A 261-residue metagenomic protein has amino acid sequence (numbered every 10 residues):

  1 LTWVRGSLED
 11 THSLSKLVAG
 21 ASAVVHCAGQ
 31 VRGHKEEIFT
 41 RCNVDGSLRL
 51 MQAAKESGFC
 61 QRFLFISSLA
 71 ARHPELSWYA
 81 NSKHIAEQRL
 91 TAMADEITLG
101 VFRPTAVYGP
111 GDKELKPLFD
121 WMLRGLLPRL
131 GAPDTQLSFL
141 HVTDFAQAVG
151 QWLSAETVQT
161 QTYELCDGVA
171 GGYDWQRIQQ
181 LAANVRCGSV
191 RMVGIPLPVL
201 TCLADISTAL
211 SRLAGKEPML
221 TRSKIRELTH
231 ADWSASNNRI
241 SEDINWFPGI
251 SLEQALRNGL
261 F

Functional and structural regions predicted by a protein language model:
L1, R5-D45, A53-E56, A70-H73: NAD(P)H-binding glycine-rich loop region in Rossmannoid oxidoreductase-like domains and their noncatalytic homologs
H26, D45-H84, G100: Conserved Rossmann-fold NAD(P)-dependent oxidoreductase catalytic core, especially the SDR/UDP-sugar
T40-V44, L76-E87, Y108, D112 (+3 more regions): Short-chain dehydrogenase/reductase
S47-L48, H84-T91, Q147: Conserved active-site helix of classical SDR/Rossmann-fold NAD(P)-dependent CH-OH oxidoreductases
R49, K113-P117, G131-S154, T160-E164 (+1 more regions): Substrate-positioning beta->alpha
Q88-P110: Conserved beta-loop-beta element that borders a ligand/cofactor-binding pocket
P117-V142, S189-D232: Alpha-helical membrane-targeting segments
A155-M219, N237, I250-F261: Mid/C-terminal beta-alpha module of Rossmann-like enzyme folds, strongest in SDR-family dehydrogenases/epimerases
